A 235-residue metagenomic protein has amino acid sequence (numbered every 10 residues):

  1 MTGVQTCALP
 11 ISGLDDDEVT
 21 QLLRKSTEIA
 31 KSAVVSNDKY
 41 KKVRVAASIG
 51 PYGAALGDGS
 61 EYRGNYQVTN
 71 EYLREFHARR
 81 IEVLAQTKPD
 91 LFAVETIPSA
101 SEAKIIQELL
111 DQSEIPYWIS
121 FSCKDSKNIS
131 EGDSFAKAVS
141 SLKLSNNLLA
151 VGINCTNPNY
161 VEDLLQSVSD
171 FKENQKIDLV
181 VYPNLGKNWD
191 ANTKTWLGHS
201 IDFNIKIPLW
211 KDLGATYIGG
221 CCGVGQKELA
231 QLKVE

Functional and structural regions predicted by a protein language model:
T2-L9: Short, small-residue-biased leader/transition segments that mark boundaries at the very start of proteins
G13-S32, N70-A78: Glycine-rich anion/phosphate-binding loops
L23-T27, L73, H77, A103 (+4 more regions): Aromatic/hydrophobic pocket-lining residues that form the small-molecule binding cavity in soluble enzyme cores
K25-G59, K176-V180: Glycine-rich, aromatic-flanked loop segments that form ligand/cofactor-binding clefts across common enzyme folds
K39-V45, T87-L91, S113-Y117, N146-V151 (+2 more regions): Short, well-ordered coil/turn segments that N-cap beta-strands
R44-T87, K143: Active-site-proximal, glycine-rich beta->alpha crossover segments in alpha/beta enzymes that shape flexible
Y72-L73, H77-R80, D90-S99, S120 (+3 more regions): Catalytic beta/alpha-barrel core
K124-E235: Catalytic-face loop-and-helix region of soluble metabolic enzyme cores
